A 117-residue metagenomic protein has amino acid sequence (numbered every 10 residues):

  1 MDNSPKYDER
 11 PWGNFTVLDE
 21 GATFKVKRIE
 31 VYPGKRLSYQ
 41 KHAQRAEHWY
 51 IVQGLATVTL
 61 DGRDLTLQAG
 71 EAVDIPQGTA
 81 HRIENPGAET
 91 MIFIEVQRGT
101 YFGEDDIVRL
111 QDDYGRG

Functional and structural regions predicted by a protein language model:
D2-E9, R82-G117: Double-stranded beta-helix
S4-K41, R45: A short glycine-rich, His/Asp/Glu-containing loop-to-beta-strand
P33-K35, Q44-R45, R63, T79-A80 (+1 more regions): A generic "binding-loop/recognition-motif" signal
L37, R63-L65, D106: Short beta-strand segments
S38-Y39, V58-T59, I75, H81-G87 (+1 more regions): Short beta-strand His + acidic residue motifs that chelate non-heme Fe in jelly-roll/DSBH and cupin folds
Q44-T57, D61-G62: Glycine- and acidic-residue-biased ligand/ion/polar-headgroup-sensing regions
G62-A80: Short acidic-glycine-tyrosine-enriched beta hairpin
